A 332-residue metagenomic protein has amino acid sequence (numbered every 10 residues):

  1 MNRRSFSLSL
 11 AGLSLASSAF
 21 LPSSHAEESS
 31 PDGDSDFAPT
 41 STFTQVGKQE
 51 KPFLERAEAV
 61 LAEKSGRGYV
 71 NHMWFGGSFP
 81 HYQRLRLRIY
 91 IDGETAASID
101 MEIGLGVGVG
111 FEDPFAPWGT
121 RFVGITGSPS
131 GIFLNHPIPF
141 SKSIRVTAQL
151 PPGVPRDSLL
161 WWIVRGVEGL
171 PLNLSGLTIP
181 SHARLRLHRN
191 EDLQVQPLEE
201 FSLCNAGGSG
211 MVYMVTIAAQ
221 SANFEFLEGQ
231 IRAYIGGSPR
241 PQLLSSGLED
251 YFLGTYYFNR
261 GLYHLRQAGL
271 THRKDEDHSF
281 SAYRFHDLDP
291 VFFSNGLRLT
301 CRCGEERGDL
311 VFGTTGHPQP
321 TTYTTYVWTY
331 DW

Functional and structural regions predicted by a protein language model:
S5-S24: N-terminal export signals
S29-W332: Beta-strand-centric surfaces of beta-sandwich/beta-rich domains
